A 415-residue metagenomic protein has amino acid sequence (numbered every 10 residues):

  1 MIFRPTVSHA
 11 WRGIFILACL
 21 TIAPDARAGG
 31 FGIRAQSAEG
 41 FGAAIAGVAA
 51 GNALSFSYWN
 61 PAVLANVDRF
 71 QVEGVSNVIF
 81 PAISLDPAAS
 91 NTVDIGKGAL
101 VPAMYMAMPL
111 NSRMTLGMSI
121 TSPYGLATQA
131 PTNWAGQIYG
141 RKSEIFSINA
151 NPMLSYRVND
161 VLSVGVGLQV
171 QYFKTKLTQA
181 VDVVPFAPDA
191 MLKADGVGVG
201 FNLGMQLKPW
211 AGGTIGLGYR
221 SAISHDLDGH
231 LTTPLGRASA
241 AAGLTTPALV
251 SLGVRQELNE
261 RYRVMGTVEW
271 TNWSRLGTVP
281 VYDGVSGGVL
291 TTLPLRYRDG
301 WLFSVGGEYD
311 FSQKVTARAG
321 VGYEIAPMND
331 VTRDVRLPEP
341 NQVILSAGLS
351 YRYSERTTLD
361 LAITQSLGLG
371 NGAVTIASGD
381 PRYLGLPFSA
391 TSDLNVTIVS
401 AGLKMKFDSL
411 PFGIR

Functional and structural regions predicted by a protein language model:
I2-I14: Bacterial N-terminal signal peptides that target proteins for export
S8-W11, W59, N259, G307: Residue-level micro-sites within transmembrane alpha helices that shape and flank functional polar/acidic positions
R27-A44, L85-V93, G98-R415: Outer-membrane beta-barrel porins/channels
G32-G47, A65-A82: Transmembrane beta-strand segments of Gram-negative outer membrane beta-barrel proteins
V48-F70, M106-R113, G125: Outer-membrane beta-barrel pore proteins
